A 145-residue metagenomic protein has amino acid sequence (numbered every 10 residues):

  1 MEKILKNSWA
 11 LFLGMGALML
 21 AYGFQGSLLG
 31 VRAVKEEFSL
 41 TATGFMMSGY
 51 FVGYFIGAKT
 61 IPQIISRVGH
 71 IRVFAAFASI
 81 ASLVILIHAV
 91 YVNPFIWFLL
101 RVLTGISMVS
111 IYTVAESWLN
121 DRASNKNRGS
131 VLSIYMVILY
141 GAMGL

Functional and structural regions predicted by a protein language model:
I4-F51: Helix-loop boundary and gating motifs at the non-cytosolic
M19, G23, G105-T113: Small-residue-rich segments within alpha-helical transmembrane domains of MFS-like 12-TM solute carriers
F51-K59, M143-G144: Residue-level signature of mid-helix packing/kink "hotspots" within the transmembrane helices of 12-pass Major
G57-G69: Helix-to-loop junctions at the C-terminal end of transmembrane segments in multipass secondary transporters
G69, V90-N93: Helix-breaking motifs and short loop linkers at transmembrane-helix boundaries and internal kinks in secondary membrane
R72-L86: Structural signature of the two symmetry-related core transmembrane helices
F95-L103: Paired small-residue
S110-A123: Intracellular juxtamembrane helix-capping segments at the cytosolic ends of symmetry-related transmembrane helices
